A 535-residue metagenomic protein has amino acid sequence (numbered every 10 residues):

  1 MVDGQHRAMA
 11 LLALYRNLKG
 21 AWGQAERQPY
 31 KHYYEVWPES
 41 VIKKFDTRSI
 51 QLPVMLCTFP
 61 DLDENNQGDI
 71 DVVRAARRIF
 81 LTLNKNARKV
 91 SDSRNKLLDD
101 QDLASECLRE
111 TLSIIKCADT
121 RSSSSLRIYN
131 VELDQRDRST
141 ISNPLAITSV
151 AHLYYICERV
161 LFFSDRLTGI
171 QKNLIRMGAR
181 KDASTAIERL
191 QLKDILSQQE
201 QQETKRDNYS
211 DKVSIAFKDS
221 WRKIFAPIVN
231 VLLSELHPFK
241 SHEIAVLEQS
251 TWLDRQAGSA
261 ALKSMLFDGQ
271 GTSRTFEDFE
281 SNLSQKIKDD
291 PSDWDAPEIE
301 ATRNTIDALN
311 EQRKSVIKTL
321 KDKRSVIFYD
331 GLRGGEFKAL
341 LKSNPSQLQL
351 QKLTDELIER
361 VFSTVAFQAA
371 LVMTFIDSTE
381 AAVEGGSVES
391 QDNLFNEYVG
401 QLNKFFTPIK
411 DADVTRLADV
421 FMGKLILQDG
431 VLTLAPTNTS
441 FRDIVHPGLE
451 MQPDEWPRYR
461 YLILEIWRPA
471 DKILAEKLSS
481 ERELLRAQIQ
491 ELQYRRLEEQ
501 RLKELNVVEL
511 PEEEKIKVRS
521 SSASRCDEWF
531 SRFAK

Functional and structural regions predicted by a protein language model:
M1-K535: Accessory terminal alpha-helical modules
